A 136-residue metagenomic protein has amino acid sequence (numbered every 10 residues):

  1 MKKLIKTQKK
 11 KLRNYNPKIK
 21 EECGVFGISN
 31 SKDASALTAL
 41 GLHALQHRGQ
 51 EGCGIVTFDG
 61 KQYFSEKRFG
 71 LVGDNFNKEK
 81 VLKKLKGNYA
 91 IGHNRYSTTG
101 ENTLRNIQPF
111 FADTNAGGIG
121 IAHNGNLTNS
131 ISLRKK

Functional and structural regions predicted by a protein language model:
M1-N126, S130-I131, K136: N-terminal glutamine amidotransferase
